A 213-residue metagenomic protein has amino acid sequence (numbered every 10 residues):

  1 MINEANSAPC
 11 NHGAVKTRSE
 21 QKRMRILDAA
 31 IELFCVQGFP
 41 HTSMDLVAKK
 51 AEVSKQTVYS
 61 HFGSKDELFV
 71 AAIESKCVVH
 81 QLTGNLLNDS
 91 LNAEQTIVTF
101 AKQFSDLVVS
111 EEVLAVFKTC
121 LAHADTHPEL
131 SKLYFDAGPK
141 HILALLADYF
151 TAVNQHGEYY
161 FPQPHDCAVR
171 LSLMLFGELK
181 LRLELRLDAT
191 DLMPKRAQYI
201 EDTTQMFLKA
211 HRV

Functional and structural regions predicted by a protein language model:
M1-N11, T99, Q103, A144 (+3 more regions): C-terminal peripheral helix-coil segments that are non-catalytic and often amphipathic
M1-Q37, H41-V53, S60-E67, L91: Basic, helix-initiating cap at the start of DNA-binding domains
I26, S64-F69, V79, L130 (+1 more regions): Short amphipathic alpha-helical segment with a characteristic S/N-K-E followed by hydrophobic residues
D28, E94-S110, L114-A122, H165 (+3 more regions): Amphipathic alpha-helical segments that line or abut small-molecule/effector binding pockets and mediate allosteric
F39-P40, L130, Y159: Conserved hydrophobic residue
V70-F100, D106-V108, E112, V116 (+1 more regions): Amphipathic alpha-helical linker/stalk segments
V108-D136, K180-R186: Amphipathic alpha-helical segments used for helix-helix packing
A115, T119, E129-Q155, H165 (+1 more regions): Amphipathic alpha-helical packing segments from all-alpha helical-bundle domains
